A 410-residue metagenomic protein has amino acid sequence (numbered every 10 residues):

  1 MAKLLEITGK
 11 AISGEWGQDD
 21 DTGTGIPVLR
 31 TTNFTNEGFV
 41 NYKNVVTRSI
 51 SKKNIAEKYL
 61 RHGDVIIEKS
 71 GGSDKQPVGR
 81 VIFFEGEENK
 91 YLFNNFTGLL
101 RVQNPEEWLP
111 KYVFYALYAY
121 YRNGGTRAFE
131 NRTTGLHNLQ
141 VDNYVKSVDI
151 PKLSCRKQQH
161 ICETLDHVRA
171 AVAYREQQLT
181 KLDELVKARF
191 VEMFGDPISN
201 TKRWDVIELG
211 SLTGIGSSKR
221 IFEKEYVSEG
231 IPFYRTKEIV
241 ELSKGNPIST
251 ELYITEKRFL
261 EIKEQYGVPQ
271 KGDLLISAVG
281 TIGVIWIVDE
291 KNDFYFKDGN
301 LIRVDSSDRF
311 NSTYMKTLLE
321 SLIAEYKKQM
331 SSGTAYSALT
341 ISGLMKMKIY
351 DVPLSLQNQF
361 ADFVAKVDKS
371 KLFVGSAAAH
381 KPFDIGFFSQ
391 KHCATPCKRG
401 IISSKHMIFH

Functional and structural regions predicted by a protein language model:
M1-E15, D149-E163, A171-K219, S228 (+3 more regions): Non-catalytic DNA-recognition/assembly elements of restriction-modification systems
M1-E37, K52-A56, K69-D74, K202-G245 (+2 more regions): Low-complexity, Lys/Gly-biased intrinsically disordered segments
A2, W16, K90-G98, T126-R156 (+3 more regions): A short glycine-rich beta-alpha junction/loop motif
R30, A56-Y118, R235, F259-L260 (+3 more regions): A short beta-sheet element
T31, V141, K187, V206 (+3 more regions): ATP/adenylate-binding site constellation spanning eukaryotic-like Ser/Thr protein kinases, ABC-transporter
N33-V46, K90-Y91, E241-T255: Short, basic/aromatic beta-hairpin or loop at an interaction surface
R122-G125, Y326-K327: Periplasmic-binding protein-like
